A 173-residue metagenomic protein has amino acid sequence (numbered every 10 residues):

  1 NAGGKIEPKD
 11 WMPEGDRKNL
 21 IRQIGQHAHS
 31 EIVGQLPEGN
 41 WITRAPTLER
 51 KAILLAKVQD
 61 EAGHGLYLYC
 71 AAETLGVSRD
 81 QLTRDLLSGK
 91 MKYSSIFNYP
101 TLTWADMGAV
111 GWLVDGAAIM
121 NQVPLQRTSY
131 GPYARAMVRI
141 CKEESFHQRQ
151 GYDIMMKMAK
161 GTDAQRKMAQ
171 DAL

Functional and structural regions predicted by a protein language model:
K5-G25, D85-G111, T128, G161-R166: Acidic/His metal-coordination segments adjacent to aromatic residues that form catalytic metal sites in metalloenzymes
M12-D16, G34-A56, A118-Y133: Helix-loop segments that flank and shape redox-cofactor active sites
D16-H27, A45-H64, M107, P132-E144: Alpha-helical scaffold segments that form or flank carboxylate-/histidine-based iron centers
I24, E31, E38, L68 (+2 more regions): Non-transmembrane amphipathic alpha-helical segments
A28-E31, W112: Long, contiguous alpha-helical bundle segments
K57-D85, G151-M158: Conserved alpha-helical segments that form or flank metal/cofactor-binding pockets of metalloenzymes
S95-Q150: Internal, conserved structured core segments that host functional sites
R166-L173: Extended, helix-rich structural scaffolds rather than catalytic motifs
